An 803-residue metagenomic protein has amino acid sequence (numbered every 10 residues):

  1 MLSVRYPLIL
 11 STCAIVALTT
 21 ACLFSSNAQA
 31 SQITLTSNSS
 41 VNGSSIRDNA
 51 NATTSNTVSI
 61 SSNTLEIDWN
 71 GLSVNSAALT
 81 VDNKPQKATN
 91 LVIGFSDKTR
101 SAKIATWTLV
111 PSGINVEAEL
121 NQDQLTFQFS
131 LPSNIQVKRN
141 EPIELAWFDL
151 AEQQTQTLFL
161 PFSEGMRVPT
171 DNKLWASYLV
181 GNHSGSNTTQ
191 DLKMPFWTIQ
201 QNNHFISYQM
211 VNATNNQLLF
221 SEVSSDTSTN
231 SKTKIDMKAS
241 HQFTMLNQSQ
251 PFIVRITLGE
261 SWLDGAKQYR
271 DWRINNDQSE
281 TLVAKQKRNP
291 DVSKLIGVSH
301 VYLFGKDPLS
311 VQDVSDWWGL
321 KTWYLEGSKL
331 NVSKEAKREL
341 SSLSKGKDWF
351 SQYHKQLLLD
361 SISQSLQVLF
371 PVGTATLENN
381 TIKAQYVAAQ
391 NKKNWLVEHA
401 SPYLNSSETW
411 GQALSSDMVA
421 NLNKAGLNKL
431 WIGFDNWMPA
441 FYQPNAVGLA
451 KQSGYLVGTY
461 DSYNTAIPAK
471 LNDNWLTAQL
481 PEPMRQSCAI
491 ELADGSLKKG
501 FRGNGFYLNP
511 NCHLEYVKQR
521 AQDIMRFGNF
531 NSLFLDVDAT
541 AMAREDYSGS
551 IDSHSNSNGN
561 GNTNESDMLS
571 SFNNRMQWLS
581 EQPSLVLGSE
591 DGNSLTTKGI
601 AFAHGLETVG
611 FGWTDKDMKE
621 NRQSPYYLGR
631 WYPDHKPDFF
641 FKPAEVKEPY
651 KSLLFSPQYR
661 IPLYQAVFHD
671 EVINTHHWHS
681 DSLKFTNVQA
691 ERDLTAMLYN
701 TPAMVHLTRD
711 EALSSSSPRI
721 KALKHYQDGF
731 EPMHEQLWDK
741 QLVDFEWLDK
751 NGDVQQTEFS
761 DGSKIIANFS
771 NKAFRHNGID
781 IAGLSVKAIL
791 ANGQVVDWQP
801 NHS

Functional and structural regions predicted by a protein language model:
L2-A30: Classical Sec-dependent N-terminal signal peptides that target proteins to the secretory pathway
I33-S37, G43-S45, A50-K429, Y442 (+6 more regions): Carbohydrate-recognition beta-sandwich/jelly-roll modules in extracellular/periplasmic carbohydrate-active proteins
I67, K238, Q242-R255, G259-L263 (+8 more regions): Active-site-proximal substrate-binding groove within the catalytic cores of carbohydrate-active enzymes
S407, G411, T459-D523: Active-site-adjacent "subsite" loops/lids of carbohydrate-active enzymes
V419-G433, Q452, L456, D461-T465 (+7 more regions): Long, K/E/R/D-enriched contiguous segments that form extended
I432-A440: Conserved short loop/turn motifs at secondary-structure junctions
P439, I467, T596-T597: Generic structural signal for helix capping and beta-alpha/helix-loop junctions
A450-N474, M484, N562-M576: Long amphipathic alpha-helical scaffold regions
